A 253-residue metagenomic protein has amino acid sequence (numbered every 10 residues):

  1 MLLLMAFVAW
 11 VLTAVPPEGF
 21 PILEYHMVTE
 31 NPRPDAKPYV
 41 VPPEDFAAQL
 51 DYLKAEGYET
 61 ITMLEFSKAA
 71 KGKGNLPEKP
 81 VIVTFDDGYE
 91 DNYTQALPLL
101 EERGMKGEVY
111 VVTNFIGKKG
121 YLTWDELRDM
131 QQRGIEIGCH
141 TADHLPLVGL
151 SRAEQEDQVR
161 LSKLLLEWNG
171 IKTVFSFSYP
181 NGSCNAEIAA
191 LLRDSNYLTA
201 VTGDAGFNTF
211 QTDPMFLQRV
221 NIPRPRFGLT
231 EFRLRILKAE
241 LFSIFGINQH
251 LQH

Functional and structural regions predicted by a protein language model:
M1-L3: Hydrophobic H-region at the start of alpha-helical membrane spans
F7-T84, E90-D91, G149-H253: C-terminal active-site subregion of NodB/CE4 polysaccharide deacetylases
P21-E24, P38, P42, E59-M63 (+5 more regions): Short, well-structured secondary-structure segments
S67-A69, N92-L97, F115-R133, R160-L161 (+1 more regions): Alpha-helical scaffolding within the catalytic cores of extracellular/periplasmic polymer-degrading hydrolases
Y89-E90, D143: Short, glycine/acidic-enriched loop or turn micro-motifs at the edges of active sites
L97-M105, L122-C139, R193, Q211: Acidic (Asp/Glu)-rich catalytic clusters
T113-G117, P146, P180-S183: Short histidine/acidic/glycine/proline-rich micro-motifs that form metal- and phosphate-coordinating active-site loops
G138-A153: Substrate-binding clefts and substrate-entry loops adjacent to catalytic sites of polymer-processing enzymes acting on
